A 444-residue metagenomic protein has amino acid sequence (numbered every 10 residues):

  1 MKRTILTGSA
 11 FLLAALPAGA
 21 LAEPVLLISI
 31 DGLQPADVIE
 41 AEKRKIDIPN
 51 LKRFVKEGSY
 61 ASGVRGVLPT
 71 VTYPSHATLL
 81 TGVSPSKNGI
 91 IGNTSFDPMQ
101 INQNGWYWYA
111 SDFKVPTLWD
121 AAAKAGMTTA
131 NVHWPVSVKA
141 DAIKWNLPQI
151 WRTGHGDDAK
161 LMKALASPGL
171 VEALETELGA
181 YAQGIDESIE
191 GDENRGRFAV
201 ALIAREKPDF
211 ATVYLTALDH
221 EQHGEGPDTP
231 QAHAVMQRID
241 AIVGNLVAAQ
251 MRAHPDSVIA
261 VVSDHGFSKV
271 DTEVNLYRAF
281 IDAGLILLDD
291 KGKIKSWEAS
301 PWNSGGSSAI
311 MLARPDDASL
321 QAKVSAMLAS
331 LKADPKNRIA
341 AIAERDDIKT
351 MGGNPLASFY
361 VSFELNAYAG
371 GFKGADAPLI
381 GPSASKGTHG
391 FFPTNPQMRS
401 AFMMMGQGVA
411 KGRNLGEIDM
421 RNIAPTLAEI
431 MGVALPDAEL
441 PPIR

Functional and structural regions predicted by a protein language model:
M1-S9: Bacterial N-terminal signal peptides that target proteins for export
A15-A18: N-terminal signal peptide c-region/cleavage motif recognized by signal peptidases
A22-I39, K52, Y60: Mature N-terminal segment immediately following signal peptide/propeptide cleavage in secreted/periplasmic
I30, S62, S95-F96, Q100-S111 (+3 more regions): Secreted, luminal/periplasmic, and some membrane-associated catalytic domains that remodel anionic oxygen-ester
D37-V38, I189-V213, L218-A260, A322-S330 (+2 more regions): A long, amphipathic alpha-helix that forms part of the scaffold/cap immediately adjacent to metal-dependent active
I39-S86, T128-A130: Short, structured active-site-proximal loop/turn typified by the sulfatase FGly-forming signature C/S-X-P-X-R
S84-G226, G370: His/Asp/Glu-rich, glycine-adjacent segments that coordinate divalent cations and/or stabilize oxyanion chemistry on
D282-S325, S385-T426, I430: Substrate-binding rim/cap in mid-to-C-terminal beta-strand-loop elements of soluble/periplasmic
